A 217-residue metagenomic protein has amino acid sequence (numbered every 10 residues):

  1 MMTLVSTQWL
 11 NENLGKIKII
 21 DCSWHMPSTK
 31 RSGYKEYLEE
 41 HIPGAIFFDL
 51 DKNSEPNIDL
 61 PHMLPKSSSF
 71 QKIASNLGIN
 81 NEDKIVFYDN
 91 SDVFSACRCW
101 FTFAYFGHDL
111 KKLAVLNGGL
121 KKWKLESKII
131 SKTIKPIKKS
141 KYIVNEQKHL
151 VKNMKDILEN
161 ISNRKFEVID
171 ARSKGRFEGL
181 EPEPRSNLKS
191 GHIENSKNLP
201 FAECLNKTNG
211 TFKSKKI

Functional and structural regions predicted by a protein language model:
M2-S6, E12, S54, L120-E194: Active-site neighborhoods of enzymes that stabilize oxyanions during catalysis
Q8-G33, E167: Hydrophobic alpha-helical membrane-insertion signals
I19-D21, F47, V86-F87, K112-N117 (+1 more regions): A structural signal for short, well-ordered beta-strand segments and their strand-loop junctions that often border
W24-M26, K52, S173, E203: Short, glycine/acidic-enriched loop or turn micro-motifs at the edges of active sites
H25-S28, K35-H41, F48-D51, P61: N-terminal cap/recognition module
E55-D83, K197-I217: Helix-loop module immediately N-terminal to the HCX5R catalytic loop in PTP-like cysteine phosphatase domains
P61-N160: Thiolate-centered catalytic microenvironments shared by cysteine-dependent enzyme domains
